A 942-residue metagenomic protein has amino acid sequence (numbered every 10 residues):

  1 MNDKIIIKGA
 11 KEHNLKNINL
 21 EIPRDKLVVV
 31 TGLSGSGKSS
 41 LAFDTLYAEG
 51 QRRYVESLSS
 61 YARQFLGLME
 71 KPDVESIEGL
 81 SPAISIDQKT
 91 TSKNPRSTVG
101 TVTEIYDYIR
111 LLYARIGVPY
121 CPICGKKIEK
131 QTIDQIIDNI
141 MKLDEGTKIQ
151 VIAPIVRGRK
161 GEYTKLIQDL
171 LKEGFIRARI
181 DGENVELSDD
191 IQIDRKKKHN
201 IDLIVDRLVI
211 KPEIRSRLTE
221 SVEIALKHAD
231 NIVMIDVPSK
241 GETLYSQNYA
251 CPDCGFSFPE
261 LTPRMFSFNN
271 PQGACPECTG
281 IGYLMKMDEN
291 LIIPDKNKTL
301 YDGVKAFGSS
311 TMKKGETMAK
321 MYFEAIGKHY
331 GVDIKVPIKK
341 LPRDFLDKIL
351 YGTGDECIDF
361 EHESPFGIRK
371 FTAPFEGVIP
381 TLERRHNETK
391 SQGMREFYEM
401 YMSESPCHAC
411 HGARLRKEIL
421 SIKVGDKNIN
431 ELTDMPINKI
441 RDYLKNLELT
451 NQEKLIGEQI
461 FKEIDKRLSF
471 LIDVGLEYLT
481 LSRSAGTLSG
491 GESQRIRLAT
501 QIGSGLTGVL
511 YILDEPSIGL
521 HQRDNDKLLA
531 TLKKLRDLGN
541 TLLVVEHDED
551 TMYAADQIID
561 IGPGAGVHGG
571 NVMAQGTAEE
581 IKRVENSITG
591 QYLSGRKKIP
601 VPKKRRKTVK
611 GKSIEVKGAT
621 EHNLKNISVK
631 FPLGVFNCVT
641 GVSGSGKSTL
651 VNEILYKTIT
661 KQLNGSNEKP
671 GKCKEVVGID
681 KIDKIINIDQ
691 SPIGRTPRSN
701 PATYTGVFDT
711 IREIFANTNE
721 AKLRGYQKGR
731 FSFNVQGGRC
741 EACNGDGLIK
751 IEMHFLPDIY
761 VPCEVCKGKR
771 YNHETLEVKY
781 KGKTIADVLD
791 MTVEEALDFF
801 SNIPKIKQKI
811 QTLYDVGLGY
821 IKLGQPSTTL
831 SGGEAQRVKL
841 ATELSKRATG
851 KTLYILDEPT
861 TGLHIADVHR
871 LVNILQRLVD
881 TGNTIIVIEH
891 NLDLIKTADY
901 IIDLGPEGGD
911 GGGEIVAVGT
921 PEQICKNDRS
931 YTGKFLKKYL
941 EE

Functional and structural regions predicted by a protein language model:
M1-E942: Conserved phosphate-binding elements of NTP-dependent enzyme cores
